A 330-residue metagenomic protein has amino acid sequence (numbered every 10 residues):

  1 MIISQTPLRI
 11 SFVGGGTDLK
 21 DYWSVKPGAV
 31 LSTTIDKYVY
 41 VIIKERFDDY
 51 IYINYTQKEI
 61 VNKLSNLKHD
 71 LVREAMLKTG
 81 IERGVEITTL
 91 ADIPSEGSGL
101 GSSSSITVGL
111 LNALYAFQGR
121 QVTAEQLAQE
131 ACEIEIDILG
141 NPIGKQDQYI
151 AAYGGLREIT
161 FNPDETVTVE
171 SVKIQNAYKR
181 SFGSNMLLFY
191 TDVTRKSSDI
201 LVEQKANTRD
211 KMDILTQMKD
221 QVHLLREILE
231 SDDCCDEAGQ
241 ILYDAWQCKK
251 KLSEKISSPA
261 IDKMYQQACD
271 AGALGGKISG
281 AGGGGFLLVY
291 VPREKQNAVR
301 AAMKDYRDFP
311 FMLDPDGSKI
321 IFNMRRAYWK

Functional and structural regions predicted by a protein language model:
M1-S11, D18-S24, V30-S32, D36-I81 (+4 more regions): C-terminal nucleotide
L64, G97-G101: Short, conserved acidic/polar surface loops in the N-terminal third of protein domains
N66, T79-P94: Flexible, acidic active-site loops/lids enriched in D/E/S/T/G that coordinate Mg2+ and/or position polar
E82-T88, R120-L127: Short secondary-structure capping/junction motifs at helix and strand boundaries
I93-S98, L274: Short pre-catalytic strand/loop immediately N-terminal to key active-site residues, enriched for Gly-Thr
L100-A124, G155: DPxDG-like acidic metal-binding loop motif
G284: Glycine-rich active-site/cofactor-binding loop and its immediate structural neighborhood
